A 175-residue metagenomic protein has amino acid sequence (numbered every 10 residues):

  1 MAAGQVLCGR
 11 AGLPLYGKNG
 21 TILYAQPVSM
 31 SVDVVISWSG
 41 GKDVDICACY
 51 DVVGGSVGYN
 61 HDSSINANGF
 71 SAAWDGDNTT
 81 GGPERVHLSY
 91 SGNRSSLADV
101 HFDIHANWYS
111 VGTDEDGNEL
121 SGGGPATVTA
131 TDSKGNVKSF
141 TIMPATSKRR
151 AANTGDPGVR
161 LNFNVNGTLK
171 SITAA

Functional and structural regions predicted by a protein language model:
M1-L7: Surface-exposed receptor/substrate recognition regions of extracellular proteins
G9, L13, G17-A175: Intrinsic-disorder/low-complexity signal
